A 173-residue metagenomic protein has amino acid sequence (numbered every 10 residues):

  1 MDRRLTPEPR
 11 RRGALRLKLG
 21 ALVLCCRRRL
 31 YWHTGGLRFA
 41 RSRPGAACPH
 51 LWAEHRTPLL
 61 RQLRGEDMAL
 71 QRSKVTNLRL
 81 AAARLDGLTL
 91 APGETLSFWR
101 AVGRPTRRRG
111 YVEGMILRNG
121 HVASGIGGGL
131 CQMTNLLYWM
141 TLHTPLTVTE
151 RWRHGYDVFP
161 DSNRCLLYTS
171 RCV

Functional and structural regions predicted by a protein language model:
M1-G20: Compositionally biased, charge-rich terminal segments
C26, T34-F39: C-terminal regulatory domains involved in ligand/effector binding and gene-expression control
L37-P92: Polybasic, low-complexity association/targeting segments
N77-N119: Secondary-structure boundary elements
I116-G128: A short glycine/serine-rich beta->alpha loop
I126-M140: Conserved phosphate/anionic-ligand binding catalytic regions in large, soluble enzymes, centered on
R153-L167: Beta-rich nucleic-acid/ligand-interaction surfaces
Y168-V173: Conserved small/polar residues in nucleotide/adenosyl-binding loops
